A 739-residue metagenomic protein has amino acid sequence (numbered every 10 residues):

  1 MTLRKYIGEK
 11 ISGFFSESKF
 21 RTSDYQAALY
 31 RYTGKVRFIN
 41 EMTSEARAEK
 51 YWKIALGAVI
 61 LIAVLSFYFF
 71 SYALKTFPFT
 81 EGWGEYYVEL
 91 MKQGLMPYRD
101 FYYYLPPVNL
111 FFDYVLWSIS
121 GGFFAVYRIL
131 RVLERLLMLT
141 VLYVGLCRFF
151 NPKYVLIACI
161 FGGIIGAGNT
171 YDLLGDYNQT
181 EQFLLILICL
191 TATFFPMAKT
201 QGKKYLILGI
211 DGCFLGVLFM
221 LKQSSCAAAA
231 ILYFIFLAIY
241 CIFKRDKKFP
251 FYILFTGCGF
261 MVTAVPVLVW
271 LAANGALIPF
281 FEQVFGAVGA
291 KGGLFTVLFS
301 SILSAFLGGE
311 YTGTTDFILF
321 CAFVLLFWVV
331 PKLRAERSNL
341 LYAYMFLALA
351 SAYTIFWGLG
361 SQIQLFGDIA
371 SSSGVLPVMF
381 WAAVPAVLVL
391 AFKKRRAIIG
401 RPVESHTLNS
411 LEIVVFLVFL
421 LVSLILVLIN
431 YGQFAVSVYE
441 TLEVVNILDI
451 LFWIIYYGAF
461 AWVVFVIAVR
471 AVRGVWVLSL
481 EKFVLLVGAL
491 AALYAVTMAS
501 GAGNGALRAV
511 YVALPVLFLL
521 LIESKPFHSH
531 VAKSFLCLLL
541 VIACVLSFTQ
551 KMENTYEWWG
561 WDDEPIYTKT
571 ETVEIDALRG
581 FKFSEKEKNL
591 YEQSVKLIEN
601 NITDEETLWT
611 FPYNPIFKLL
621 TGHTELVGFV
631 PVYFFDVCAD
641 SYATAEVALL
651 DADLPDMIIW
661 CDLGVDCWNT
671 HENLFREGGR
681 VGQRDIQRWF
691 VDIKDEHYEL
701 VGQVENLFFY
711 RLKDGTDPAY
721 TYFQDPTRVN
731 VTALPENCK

Functional and structural regions predicted by a protein language model:
L105, S224-S225, L271-N274, I542-R728: Extracytoplasmic
P107, F111, S120-T140: Loop-to-helix entry region of an early transmembrane alpha helix in multi-pass inner-membrane enzymes
L110, F124, R128, I160-L187 (+4 more regions): Aromatic- and kink-enriched transmembrane "portal" helix at the membrane-lumen/periplasm boundary that abuts
I129-P152, I164, W328, K332: Transmembrane-helix motifs of polytopic, lipid-linked glycan transferases
F150-K153, I186-I210, F243-K247, I318-L319 (+3 more regions): Membrane-interface transmembrane helices that cradle and orient dolichyl/undecaprenyl
Y154-T170, T180-F195, I207-G216, A230-Y233 (+1 more regions): Membrane-embedded helix bundles of polyisoprenyl
Y205-Q223, A229-F234, M261-V262, A305-G308 (+2 more regions): Membrane-interface alpha helices of multi-pass inner-membrane proteins
A228-A264, V269-A273, F280, V297-L298 (+3 more regions): Perimembrane helix-loop-helix junctions
